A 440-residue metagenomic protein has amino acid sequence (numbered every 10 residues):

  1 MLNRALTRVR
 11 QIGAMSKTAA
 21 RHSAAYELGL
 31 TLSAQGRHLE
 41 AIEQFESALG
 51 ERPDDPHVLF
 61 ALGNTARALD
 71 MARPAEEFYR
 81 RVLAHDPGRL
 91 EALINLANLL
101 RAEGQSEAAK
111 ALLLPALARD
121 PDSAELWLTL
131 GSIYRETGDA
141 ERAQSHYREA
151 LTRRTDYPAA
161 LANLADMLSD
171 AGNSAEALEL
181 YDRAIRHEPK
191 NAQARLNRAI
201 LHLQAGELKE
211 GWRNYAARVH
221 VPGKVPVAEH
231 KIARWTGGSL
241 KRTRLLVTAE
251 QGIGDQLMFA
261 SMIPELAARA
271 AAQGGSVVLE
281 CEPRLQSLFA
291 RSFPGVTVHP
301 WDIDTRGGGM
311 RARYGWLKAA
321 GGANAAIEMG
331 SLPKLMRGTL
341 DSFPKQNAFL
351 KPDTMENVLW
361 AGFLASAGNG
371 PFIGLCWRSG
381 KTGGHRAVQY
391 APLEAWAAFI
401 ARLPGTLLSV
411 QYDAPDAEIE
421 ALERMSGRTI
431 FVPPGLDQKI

Functional and structural regions predicted by a protein language model:
M1-I440: Alpha-helical solenoid repeat scaffolds of the TPR/TPR-like class and their adjacent stem/linker regions that mediate
